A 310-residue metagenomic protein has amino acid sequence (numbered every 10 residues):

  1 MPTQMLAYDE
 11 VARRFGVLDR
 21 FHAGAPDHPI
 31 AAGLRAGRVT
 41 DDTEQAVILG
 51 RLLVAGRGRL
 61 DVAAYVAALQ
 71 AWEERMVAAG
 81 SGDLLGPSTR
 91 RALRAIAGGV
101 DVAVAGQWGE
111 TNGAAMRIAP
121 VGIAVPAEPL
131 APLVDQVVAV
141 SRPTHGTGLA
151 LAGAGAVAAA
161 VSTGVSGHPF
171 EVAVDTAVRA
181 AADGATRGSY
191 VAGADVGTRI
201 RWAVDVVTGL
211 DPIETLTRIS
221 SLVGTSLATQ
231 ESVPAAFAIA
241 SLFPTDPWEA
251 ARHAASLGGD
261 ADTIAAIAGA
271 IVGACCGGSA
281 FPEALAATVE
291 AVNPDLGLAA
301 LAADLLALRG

Functional and structural regions predicted by a protein language model:
M1-G310: Structured, active/binding-site neighborhoods that engage oxygen-rich ligands
